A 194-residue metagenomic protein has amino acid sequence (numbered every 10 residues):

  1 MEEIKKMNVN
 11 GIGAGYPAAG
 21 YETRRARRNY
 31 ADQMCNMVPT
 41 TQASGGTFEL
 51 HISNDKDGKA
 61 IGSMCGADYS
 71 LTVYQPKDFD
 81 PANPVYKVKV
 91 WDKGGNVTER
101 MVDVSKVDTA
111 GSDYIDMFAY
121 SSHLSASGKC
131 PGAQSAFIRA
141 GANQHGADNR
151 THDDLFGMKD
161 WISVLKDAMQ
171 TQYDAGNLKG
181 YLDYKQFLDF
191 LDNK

Functional and structural regions predicted by a protein language model:
M1-K194: Type III/flagellar secretion export determinants
